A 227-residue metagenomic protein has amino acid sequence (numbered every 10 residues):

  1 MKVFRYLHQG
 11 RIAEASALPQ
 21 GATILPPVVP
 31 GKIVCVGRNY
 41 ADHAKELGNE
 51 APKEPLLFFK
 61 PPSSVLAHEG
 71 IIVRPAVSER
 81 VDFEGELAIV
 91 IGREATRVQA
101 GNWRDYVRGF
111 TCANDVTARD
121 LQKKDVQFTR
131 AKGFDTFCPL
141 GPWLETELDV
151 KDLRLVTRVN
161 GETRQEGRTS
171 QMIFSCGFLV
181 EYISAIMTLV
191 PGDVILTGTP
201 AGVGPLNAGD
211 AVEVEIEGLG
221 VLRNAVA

Functional and structural regions predicted by a protein language model:
M1-E84: Extended, compositionally biased flexible segments
H8, I12, A17-P27, H43-A51 (+1 more regions): Catalytic-pocket segment enriched in acidic/His residues
D42-A44, V65-H68, R97-Q99, A118-Q122: Short, well-ordered, mixed-charge alpha-helical segments that flank or form enzyme active sites
F59-V73, A95-T96, T136-C138, L196 (+1 more regions): Short catalytic-site patches enriched in acidic/histidine residues that coordinate or position cofactors/metals
I71-V77, E94-V98, K124-Q127, P139-E145: Glycine-rich, charged/polar anion/phosphate-binding loops that engage phosphate groups from diverse ligands
E86-V90, V156: Residues embedded in well-ordered beta-strands
T96-F110: N-terminal accessory regions of nucleic-acid-interacting proteins
